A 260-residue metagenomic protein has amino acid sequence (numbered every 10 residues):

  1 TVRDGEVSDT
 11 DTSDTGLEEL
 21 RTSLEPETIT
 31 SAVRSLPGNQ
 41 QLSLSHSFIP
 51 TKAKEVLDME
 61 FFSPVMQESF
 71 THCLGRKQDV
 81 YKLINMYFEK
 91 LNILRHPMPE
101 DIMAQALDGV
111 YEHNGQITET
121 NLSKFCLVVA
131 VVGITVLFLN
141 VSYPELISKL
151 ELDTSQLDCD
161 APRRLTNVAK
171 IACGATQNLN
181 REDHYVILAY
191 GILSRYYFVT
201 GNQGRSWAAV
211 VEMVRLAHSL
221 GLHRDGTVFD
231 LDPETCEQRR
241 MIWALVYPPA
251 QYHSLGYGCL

Functional and structural regions predicted by a protein language model:
T1-R95, E112, I117-C126, V132: Intrinsic, low-complexity transcriptional activation domains
D4, D9, G16, E25-S35 (+3 more regions): A short, hydrophobic/aromatic-rich structural module that often spans a beta strand with its adjoining loop
S8-D11, L42-L44, D108, N140-E151 (+1 more regions): Fungal transcription factor middle regulatory core
S63-Y185, I192-N202, F229-E234: C-terminal transcriptional activation/regulatory domains of eukaryotic transcription factors
L122-V129, I187, W207, R240 (+1 more regions): Start-of-helix signal in alpha-solenoid helical-repeat scaffolds, especially tetratricopeptide repeats
I171-G174, V214-R215, G221: Amphipathic alpha-helical segments of tetratricopeptide repeats
A189-I192, Y196, V210-M213, L245: Extended, hydrophobic/aromatic-rich amphipathic alpha-helical segments that build helical scaffolds
T200-L216: Classical protein tyrosine phosphatase
